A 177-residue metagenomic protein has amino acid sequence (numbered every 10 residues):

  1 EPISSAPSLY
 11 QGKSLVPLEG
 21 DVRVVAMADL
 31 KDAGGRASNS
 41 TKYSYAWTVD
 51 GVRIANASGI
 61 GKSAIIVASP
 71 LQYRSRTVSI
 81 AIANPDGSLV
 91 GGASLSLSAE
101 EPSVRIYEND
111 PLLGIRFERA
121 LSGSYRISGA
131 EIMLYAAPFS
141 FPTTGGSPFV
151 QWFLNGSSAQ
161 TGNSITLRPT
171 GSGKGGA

Functional and structural regions predicted by a protein language model:
E1-P17, L95-R126: Short, compositionally biased P/S/T/A/G/V-rich stretches that sit at domain boundaries
V16-A37, G129-S140: A short beta-strand segment in extracellular, disulfide-stabilized domains
L18, Q72, S128, T161 (+1 more regions): Surface-exposed loops/turns
V22, R74-V78, I132, G173-A177: Exposed beta-strand face motif in extracellular beta-rich ectodomains
G34-A46, P142-L154: Solvent-exposed loop segments of extracellular immunoglobulin-like
A46-V67, Q151-T170: Surface-exposed, flexible coil segments in extracellular/virion-facing regions
I82-N84: Conserved structural position at the C-terminal beta-strand of extracellular beta-sandwich adhesion modules
L89-S94: Extracellular and select intracellular beta-sandwich modules with Ser/Thr-enriched, small-residue motifs on
